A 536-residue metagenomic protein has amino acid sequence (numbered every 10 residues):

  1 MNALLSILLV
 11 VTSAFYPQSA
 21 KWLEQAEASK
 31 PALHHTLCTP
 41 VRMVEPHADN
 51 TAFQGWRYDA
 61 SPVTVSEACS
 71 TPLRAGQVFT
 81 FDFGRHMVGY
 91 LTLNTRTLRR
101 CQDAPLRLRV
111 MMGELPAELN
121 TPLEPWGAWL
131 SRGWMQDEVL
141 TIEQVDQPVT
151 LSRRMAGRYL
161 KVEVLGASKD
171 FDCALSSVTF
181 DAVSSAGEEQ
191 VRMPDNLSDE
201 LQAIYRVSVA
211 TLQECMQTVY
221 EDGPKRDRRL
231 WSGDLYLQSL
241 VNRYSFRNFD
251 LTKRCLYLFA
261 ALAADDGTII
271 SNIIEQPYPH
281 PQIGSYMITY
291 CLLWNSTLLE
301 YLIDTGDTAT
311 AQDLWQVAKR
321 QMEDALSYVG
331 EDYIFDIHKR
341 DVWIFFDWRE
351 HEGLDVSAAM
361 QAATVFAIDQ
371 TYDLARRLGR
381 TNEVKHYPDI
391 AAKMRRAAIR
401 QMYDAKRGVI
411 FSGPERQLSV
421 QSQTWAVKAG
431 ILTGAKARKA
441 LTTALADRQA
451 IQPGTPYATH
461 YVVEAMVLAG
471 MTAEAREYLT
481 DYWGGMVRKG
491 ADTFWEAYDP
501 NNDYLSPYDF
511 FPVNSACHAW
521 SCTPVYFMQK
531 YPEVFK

Functional and structural regions predicted by a protein language model:
A3-V11: Sec-dependent N-terminal signal peptides
S6, G113-L115, S419: Short linear Ser/Thr-Pro motifs
V11-D222, D250, I270-E275: Extracellular/oxidizing-compartment recognition motifs
R228: Active-site lumenal/periplasmic loops and adjacent helix-entry segments of GT-C-fold, multi-pass membrane
W231-K536: Active-site core of glycosidic bond-cleaving carbohydrate-active enzymes
